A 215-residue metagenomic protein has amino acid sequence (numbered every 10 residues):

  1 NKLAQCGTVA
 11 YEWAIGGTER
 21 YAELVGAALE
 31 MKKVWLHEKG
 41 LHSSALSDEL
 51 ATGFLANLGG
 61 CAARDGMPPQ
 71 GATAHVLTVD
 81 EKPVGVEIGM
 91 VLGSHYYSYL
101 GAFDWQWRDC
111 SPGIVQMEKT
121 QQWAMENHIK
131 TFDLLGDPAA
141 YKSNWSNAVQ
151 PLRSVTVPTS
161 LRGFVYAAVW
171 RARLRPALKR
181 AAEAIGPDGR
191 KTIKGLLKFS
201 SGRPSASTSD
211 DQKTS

Functional and structural regions predicted by a protein language model:
N1-D109, S201-S215: A conserved beta-strand-loop-helix scaffold within acyl/acetyltransferase catalytic domains
G53, V115, A140: Active-site phosphate/pyrophosphate-handling residues
N57-G60, K119-M125: Short glycine/serine- and small hydrophobic-enriched flexible loop segments
V79, G93, N127-P187, K213-S215: Active-site/acyl-donor-binding loops of N-acyltransferases
R108-Q121: Conserved acetyl-CoA-binding loop-helix of GNAT-fold acetyltransferases
R180, A184-S215: Low-complexity, charge- and small-residue-enriched intrinsically disordered regions
